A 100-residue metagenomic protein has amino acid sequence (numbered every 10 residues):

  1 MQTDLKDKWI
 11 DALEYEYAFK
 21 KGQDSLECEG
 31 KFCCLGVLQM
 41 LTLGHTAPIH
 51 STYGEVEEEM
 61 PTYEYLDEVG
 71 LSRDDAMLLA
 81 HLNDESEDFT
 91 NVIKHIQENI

Functional and structural regions predicted by a protein language model:
M1-F32, Q39-I100: Domain-length accessory/inserted modules outside core catalytic folds
